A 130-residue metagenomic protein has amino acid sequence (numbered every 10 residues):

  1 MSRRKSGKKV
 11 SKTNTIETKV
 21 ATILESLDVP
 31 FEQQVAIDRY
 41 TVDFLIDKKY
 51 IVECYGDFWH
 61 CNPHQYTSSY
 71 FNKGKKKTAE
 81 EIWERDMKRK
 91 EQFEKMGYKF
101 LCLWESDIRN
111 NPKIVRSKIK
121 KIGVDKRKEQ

Functional and structural regions predicted by a protein language model:
M1-Q130: Nucleic-acid endo/exonuclease domains
